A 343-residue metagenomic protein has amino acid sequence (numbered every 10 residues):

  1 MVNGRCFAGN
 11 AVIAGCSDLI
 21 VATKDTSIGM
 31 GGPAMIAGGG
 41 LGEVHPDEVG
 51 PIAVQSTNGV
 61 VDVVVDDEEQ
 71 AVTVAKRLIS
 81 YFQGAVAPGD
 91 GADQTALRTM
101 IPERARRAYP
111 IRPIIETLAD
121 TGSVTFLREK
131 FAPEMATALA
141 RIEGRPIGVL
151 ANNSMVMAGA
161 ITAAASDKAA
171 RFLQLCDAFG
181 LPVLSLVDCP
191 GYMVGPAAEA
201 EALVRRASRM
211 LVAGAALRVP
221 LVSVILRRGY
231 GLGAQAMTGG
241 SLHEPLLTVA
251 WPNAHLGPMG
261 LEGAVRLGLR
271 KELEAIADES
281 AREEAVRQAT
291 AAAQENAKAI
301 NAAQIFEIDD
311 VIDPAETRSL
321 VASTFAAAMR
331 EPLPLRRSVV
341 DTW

Functional and structural regions predicted by a protein language model:
M1-W343: Ligand-binding clefts of soluble mixed alpha/beta catalytic domains
